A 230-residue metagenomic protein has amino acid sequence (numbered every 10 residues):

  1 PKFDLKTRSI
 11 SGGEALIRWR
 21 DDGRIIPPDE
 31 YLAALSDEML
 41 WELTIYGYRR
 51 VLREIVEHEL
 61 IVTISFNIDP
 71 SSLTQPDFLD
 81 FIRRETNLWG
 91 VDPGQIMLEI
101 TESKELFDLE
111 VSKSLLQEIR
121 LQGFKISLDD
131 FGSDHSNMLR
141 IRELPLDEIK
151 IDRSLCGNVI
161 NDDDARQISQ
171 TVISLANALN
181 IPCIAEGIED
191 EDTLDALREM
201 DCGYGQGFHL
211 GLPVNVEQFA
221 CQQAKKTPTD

Functional and structural regions predicted by a protein language model:
P1-G90, K104, Q117-E118: Bacterial c-di-GMP phosphodiesterase EAL domain
D4-S9, W19-R24, E54, D69-T74 (+2 more regions): EAL-family c-di-GMP phosphodiesterase catalytic domain
L32-A33, I82-E85, S114-Q117, E143-P145 (+2 more regions): Glycine-rich, phosphate-binding/catalytic loops in enzymes
S36, L40, T44, F78 (+4 more regions): The cytosolic transmitter module of two-component sensor histidine kinases
